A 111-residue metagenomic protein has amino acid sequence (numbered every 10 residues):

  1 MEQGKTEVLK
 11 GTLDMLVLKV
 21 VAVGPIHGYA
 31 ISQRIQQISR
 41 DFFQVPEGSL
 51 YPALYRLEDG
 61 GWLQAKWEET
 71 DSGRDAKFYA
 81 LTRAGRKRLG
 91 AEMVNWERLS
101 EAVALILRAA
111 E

Functional and structural regions predicted by a protein language model:
M1-E2, E111: Intrinsically disordered, low-complexity and often Lys/Arg-enriched segments
Q3-E7, W67-E68: Short beta-strand/turn micro-motifs at beta-sheet edges
T6-S49: N-terminal helix-turn-helix DNA-binding core of bacterial DNA-binding proteins
L50-L57: Basic amphipathic alpha-helical segments that dock to polyanions
E58-D75, A80: Beta-hairpin "wing" of winged helix-turn-helix
G73-M93: Basic, amphipathic "hinge/linker" alpha-helix immediately C-terminal to the N-terminal HTH DNA-binding motif
K87-E111: Amphipathic alpha-helical dimerization/coiled-coil segments that flank or bridge DNA-binding/regulatory modules
